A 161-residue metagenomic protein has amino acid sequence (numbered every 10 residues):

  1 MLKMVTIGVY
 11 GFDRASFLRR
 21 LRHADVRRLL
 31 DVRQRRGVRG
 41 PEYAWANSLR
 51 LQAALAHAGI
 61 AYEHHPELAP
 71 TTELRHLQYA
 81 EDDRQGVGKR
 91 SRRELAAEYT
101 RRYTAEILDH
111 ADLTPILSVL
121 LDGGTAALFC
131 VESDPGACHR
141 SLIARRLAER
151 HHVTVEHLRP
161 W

Functional and structural regions predicted by a protein language model:
M1-W161: Residues lining hydrophobic/aromatic ligand-binding pockets adjacent to catalytic sites
